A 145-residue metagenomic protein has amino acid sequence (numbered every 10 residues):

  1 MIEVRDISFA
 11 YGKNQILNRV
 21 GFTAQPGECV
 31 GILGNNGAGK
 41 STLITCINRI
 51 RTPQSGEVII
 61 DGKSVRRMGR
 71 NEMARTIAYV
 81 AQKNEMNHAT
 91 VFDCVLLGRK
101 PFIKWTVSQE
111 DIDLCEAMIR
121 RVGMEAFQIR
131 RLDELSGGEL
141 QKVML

Functional and structural regions predicted by a protein language model:
I2-V4, I16-R19: Conserved structural motif at the start of ABC-family nucleotide-binding domains
N14-Q15, N71: Short coil-to-beta microelement around the adenine-binding A-loop and adjacent beta1/P-loop entry of ABC ATPase
L33-N35: The feature captures the beta-strand-to-loop junction immediately N-terminal to the Walker
N48: Helix-to-loop junction immediately C-terminal to a conserved catalytic motif
G56-S64, M73: Conserved ABC transporter NBD signature motif
Q109-F127: Conserved ABC ATPase "signature" region
R131-L135, E139: Conserved ABC ATPase signature
